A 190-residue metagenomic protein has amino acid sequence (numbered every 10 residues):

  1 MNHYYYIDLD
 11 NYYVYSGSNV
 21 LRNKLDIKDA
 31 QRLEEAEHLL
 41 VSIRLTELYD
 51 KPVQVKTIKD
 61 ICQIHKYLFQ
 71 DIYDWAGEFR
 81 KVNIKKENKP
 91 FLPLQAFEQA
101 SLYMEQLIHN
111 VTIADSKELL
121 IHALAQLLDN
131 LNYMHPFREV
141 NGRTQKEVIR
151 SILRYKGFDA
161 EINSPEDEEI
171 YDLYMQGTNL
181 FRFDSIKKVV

Functional and structural regions predicted by a protein language model:
M1-V190: FIC/Doc superfamily catalytic core
